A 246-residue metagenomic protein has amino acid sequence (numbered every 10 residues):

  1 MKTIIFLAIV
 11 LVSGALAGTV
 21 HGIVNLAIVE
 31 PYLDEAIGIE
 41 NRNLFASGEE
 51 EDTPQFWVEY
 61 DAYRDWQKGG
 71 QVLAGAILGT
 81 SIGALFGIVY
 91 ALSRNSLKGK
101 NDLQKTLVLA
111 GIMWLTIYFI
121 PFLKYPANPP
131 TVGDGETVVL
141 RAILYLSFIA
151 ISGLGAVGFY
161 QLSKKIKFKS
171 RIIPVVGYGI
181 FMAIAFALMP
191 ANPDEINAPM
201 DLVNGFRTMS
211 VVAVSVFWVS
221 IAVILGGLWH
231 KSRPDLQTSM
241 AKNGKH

Functional and structural regions predicted by a protein language model:
M1-H246: Juxtamembrane/disordered regions of integral membrane proteins
